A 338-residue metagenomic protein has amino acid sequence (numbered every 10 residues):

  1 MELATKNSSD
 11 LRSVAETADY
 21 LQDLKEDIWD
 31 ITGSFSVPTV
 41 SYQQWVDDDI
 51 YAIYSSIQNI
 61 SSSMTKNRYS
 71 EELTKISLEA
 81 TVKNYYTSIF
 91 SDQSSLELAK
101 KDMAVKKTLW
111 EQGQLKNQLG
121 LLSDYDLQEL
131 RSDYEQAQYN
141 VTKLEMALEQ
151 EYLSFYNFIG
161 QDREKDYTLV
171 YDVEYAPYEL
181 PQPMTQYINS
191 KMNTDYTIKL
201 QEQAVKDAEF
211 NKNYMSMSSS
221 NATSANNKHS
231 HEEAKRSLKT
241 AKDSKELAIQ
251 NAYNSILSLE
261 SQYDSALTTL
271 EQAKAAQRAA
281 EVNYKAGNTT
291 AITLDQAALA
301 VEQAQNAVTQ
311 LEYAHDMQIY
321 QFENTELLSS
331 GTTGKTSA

Functional and structural regions predicted by a protein language model:
M1-Y85: Short flexible linkers and secondary-structure junctions
S9-R12, S55-I60, T87-T108, E135-A147 (+5 more regions): Amphipathic, heptad-repeat-like alpha-helical segments
R12-E16, V46-S70, Y125, E129 (+2 more regions): Sec/SRP-type N-terminal targeting helices
T74, L78, V82, Y139-Q161 (+2 more regions): Short segments within alpha-helical structural elements
T74-I159: Long, acidic/polar, low-complexity amphipathic helices and coiled-coil-like
E145-Q186, I198, I319-A338: Short, solvent-exposed, mixed-charge loop/turn linkers that connect secondary-structure elements
I188-S190, K206: Polar, low-complexity export/assembly segments characteristic of proteins that are secreted or assemble on the cell
